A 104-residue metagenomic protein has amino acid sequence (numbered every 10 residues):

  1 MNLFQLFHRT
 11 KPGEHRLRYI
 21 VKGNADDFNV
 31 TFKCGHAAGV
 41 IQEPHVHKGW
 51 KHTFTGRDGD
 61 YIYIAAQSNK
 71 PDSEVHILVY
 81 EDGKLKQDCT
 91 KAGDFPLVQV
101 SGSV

Functional and structural regions predicted by a protein language model:
N2-V104: Acidic, Ser/Thr/Pro
